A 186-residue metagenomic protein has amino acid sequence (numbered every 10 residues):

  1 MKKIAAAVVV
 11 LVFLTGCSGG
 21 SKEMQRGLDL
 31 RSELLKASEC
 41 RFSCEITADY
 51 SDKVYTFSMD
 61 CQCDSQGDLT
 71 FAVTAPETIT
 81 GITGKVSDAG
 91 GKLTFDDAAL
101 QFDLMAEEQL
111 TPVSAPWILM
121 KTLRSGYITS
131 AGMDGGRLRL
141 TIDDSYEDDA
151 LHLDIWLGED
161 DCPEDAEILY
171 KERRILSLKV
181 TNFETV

Functional and structural regions predicted by a protein language model:
M1-G16: Sec-dependent bacterial lipoprotein signal peptides
G16-C63, E184-V186: N-terminal leader/targeting segments and the immediate start of mature chains
E33-L35, C44-A48, T94-Y146: Flexible, processing/modification-adjacent segments and terminal tails in exported/periplasmic/extracellular proteins
S38, F102-D103, I118, K179-T185: Function-determining sites in protein domains
K53-M59, T78-V86, E147-L151, R174-S177: Amphipathic hydrophobic-ligand
M59-C63, G84-D88, I155-L157, V180-F183: Extended lipid/amphipathic-ligand handling interfaces
C63-I118: An acidic-aromatic
S130-V186: Gly/Pro-enriched, hydrophobic low-complexity segments that function as extracytoplasmic propeptides/linkers
